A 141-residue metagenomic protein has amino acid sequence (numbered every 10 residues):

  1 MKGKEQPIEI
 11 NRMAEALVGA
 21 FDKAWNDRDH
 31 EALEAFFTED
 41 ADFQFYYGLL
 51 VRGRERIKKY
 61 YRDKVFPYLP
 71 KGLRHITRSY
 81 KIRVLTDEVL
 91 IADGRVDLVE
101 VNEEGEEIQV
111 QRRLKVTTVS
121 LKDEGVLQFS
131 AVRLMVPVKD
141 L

Functional and structural regions predicted by a protein language model:
K2-I10: A detector for short, charged/polar N-terminal pre-domain segments
G3, Q111-L141: Short beta-strand edge/turn micro-motifs at domain boundaries
R12, L17, H30-E88, R95 (+1 more regions): A solvent-exposed, acidic/Ser-Thr-rich amphipathic alpha-helical stretch
F21, R28-D29: Short helix-adjacent coil turns
F37, V96-L98, R133-M135: Short beta-strand segments enriched in hydrophobic/aromatic residues within well-folded beta-rich domains
I82-I91, S120-Q128: A short, structured loop/turn motif at beta-sheet edges
V99-E103, V138-D140: Sequence/structural signature of outer-membrane beta-barrel proteins
G105-E107: Outer-membrane beta-barrel domain signature
